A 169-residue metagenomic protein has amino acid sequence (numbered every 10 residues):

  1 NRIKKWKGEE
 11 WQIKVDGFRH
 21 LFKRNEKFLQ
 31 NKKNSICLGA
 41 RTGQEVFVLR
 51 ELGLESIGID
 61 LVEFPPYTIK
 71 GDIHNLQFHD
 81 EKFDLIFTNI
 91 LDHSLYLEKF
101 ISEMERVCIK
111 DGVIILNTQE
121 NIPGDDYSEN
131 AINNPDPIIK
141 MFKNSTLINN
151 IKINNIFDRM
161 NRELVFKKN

Functional and structural regions predicted by a protein language model:
N1-F28: Class I SAM-dependent methyltransferase Rossmann-like catalytic core, especially the SAM/SAH-binding loop
N34-N75: Class I SAM-dependent methyltransferase SAM/SAH-binding core
H74-I86: A short acidic, Gly/Pro-enriched loop at the edge of an enzyme's catalytic core that lines a small-molecule cofactor
D84-L97: A short SAM/SAH-binding and catalytic strip from SAM-dependent methyltransferases
E98-V113: A short glycine-rich, Lys/Arg-flanked "PGG" loop and its adjoining helix->strand segment in the class I
D111-N121: Conserved beta-strand signature within the Rossmann-like core of class I S-adenosyl-L-methionine
N121, D125-I153: Conserved Class I S-adenosyl-L-methionine
S145-T146, N150-N169: Core SAM-dependent methyltransferase catalytic element
